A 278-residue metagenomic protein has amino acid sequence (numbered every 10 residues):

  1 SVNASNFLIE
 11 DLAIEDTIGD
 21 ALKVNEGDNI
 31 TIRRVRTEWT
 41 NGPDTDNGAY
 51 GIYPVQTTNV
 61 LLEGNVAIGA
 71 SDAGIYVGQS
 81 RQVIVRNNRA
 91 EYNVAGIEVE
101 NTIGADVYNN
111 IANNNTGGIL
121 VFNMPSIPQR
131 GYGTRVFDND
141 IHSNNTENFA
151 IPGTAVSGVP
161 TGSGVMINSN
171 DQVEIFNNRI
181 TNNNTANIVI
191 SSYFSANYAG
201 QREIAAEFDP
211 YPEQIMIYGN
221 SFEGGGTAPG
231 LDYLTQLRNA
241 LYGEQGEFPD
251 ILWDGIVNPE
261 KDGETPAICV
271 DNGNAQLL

Functional and structural regions predicted by a protein language model:
S1, D16-K23, D44-V55, G69-Y76 (+6 more regions): Extracellular beta-strand/beta-solenoid scaffold signature
S5-D16, D28-N41, T58-A73, R81-A95 (+5 more regions): Right-handed parallel beta-helix
I180, A186-Y193, F208, E213: Structured C-terminal portions of repeat-based eukaryotic scaffold domains
A196-L278: Acidic, glycine- and Ser/Thr-rich low-complexity intrinsically disordered tracts in extracellular/secreted proteins
